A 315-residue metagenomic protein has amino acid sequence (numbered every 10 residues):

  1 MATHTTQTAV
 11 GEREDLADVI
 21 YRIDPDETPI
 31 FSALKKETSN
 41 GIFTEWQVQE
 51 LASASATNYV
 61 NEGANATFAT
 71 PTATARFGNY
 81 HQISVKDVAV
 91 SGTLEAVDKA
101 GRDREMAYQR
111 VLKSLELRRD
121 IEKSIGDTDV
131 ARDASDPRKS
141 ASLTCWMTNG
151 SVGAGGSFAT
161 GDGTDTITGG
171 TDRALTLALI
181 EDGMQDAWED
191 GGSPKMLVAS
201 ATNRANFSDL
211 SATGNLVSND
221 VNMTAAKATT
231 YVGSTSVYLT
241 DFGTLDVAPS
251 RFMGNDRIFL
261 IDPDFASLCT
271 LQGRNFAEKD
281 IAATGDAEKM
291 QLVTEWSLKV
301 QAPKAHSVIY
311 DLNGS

Functional and structural regions predicted by a protein language model:
M1-V237, D241-S315: Flexible, glycine/threonine- and acidic-rich loop/arm segments that mediate assembly and lattice contacts in viral
